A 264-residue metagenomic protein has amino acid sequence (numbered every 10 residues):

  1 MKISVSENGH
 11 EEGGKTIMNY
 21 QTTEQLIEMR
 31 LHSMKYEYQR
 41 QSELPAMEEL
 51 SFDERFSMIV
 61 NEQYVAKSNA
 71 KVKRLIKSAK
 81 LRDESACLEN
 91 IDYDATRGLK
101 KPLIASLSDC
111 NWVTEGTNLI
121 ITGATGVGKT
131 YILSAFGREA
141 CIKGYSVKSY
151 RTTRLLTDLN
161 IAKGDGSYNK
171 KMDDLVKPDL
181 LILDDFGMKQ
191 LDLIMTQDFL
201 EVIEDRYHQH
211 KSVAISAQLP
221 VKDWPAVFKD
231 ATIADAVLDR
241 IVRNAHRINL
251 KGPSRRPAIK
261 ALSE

Functional and structural regions predicted by a protein language model:
M1-E24, A258-E264: Intrinsically disordered, low-complexity and often Lys/Arg-enriched segments
G13, Y38, S146, L155-A162 (+2 more regions): Replace "adjacent to P-loop NTPase cores in ATP/GTP-dependent enzymes" with "adjacent to NTP-binding cores
I17, Q21, M29, S33 (+14 more regions): Charged, alpha-helix-enriched surfaces in structured cytosolic catalytic cores of large nucleotide-utilizing machines
I27, H32-E84: Interdomain "pre-motor" coupling segment immediately N-terminal to P-loop NTPase/helicase cores
E62, E139-K143, D205: Active-site catalytic microenvironments for nucleophilic, acid-base chemistry
N69-T122: Extended interfacial segments that mediate partner engagement and assembly in macromolecular machines
L99-K177: Conserved P-loop
